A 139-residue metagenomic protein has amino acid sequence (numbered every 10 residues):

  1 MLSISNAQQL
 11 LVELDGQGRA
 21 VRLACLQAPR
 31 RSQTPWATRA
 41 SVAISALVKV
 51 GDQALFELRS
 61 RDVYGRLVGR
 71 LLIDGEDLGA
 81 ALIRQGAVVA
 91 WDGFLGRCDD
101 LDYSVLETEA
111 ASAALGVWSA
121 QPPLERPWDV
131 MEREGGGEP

Functional and structural regions predicted by a protein language model:
M1-P139: Small beta-barrel nucleic-acid-binding modules, primarily SNase/OB-fold domains and secondarily Tudor-like barrels
